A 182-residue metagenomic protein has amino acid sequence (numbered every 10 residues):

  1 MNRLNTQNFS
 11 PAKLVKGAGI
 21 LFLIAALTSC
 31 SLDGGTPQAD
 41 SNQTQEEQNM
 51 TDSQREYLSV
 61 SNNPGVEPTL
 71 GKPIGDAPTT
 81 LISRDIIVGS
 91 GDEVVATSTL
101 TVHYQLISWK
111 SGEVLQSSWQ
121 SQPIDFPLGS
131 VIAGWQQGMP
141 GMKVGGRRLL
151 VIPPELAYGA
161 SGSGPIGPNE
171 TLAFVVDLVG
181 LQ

Functional and structural regions predicted by a protein language model:
N2-Q182: Cross-family detector of peptidyl-prolyl cis-trans isomerase
